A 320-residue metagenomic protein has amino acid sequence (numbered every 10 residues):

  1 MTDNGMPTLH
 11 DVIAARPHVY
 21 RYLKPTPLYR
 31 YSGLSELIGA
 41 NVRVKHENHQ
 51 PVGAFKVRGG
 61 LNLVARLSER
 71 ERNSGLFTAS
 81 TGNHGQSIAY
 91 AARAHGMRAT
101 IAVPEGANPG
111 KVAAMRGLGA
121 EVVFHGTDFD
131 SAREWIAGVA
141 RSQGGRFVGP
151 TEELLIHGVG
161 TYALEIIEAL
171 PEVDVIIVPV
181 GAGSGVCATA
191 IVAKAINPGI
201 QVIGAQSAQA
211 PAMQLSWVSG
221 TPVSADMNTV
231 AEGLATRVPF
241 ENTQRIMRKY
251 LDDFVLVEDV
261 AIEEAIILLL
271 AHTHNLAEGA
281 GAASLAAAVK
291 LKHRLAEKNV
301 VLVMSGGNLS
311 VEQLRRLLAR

Functional and structural regions predicted by a protein language model:
M1-R320: PLP-dependent amino-acid enzyme catalytic core
